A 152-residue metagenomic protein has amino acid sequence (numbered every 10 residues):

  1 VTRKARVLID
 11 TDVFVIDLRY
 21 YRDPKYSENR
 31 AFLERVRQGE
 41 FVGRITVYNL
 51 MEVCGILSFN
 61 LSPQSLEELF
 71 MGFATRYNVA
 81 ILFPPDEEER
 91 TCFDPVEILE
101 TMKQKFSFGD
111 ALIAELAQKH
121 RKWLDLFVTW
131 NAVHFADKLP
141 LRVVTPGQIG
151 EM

Functional and structural regions predicted by a protein language model:
V1-I45, S58-M71, D137, G150: Short, well-structured N-terminal submotif of metal-dependent ribonuclease cores
T2, V79-A132: Active-site neighborhoods of divalent-metal-dependent phosphate/nucleic-acid chemistry enzymes
V13, N49, L112-I113, A132-H134: Alpha-helix capping/helix-boundary segments
Q38-E40, R76, W123: Structured helix-beta-strand junction loops
A80-E87, V143-G147, E151: Short acidic-hydrophobic, aromatic-tinged amphipathic segments that line or gate anion-handling sites
V133-L141: Short loop/helix-cap segments at secondary-structure boundaries that form the rim of catalytic
